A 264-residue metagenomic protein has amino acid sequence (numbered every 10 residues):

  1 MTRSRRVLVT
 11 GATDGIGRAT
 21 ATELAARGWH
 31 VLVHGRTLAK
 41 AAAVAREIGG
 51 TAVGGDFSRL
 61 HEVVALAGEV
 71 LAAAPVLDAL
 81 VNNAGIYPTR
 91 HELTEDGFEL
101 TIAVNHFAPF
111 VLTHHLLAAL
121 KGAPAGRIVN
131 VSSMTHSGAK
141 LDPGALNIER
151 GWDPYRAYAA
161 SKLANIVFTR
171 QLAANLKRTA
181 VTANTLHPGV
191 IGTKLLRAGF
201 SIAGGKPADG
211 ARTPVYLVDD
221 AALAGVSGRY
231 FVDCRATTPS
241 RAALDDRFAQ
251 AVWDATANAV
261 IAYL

Functional and structural regions predicted by a protein language model:
M1-L32: Canonical Rossmann dinucleotide-binding motif of NAD(H)/NADP(H)-dependent dehydrogenases/reductases, specifically
R27-A43: Conserved glycine-rich Rossmann-like NAD(P)H-binding loop of the short-chain dehydrogenase/reductase
R46-H61: Rossmann-fold cofactor-recognition segment
A65-G68, A72, T89, D96-A103: Active-site Tyr-X3-Lys motif and surrounding loop/helix of classical short-chain dehydrogenase/reductase
G85-E95, E99, K121-T179, H187-S201: Catalytic loop of short-chain dehydrogenase/reductase
T113-H114, R170: A short, exposed helix-loop element centered on a Lys and neighboring polar residues
T185, I202-Q250, D254, N258: C-terminal helical subdomain
